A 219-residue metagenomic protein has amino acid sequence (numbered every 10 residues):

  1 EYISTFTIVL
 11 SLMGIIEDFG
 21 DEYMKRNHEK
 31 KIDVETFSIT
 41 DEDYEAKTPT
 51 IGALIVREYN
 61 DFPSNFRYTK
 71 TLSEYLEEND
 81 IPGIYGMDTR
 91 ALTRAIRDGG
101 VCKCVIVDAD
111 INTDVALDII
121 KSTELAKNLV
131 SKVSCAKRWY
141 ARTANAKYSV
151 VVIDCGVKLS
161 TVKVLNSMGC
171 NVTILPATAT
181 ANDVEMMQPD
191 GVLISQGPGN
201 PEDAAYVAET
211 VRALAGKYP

Functional and structural regions predicted by a protein language model:
E1-S149, I153-M187, P201: RNA-binding accessory domains that recognize and position tRNA/RNA substrates
M186-P219: Cysteine-nucleophile active-site neighborhood
